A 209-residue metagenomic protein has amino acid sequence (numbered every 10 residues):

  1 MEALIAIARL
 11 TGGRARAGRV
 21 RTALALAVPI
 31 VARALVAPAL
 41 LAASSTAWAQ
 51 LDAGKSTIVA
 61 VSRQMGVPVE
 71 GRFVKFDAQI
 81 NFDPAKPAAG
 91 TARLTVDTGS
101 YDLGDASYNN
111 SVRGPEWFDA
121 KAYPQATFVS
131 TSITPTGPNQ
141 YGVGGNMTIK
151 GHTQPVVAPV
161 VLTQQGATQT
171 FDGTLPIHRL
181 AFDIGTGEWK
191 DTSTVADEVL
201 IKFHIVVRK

Functional and structural regions predicted by a protein language model:
M1-V28: N-terminal secretory signal peptides that target proteins for export/translocation
A23-A43: Bacterial N-terminal signal peptides
T46-K209: Low-complexity, acidic/polar, glycine-enriched regions of mature
